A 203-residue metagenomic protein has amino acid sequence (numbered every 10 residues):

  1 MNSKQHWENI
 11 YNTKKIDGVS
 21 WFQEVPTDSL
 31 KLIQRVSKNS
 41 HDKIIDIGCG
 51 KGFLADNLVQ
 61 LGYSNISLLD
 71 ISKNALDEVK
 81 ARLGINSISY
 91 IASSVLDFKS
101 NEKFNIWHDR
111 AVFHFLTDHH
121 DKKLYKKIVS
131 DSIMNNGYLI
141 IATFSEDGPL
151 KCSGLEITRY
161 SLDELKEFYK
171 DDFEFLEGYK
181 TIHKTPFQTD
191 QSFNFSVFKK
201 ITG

Functional and structural regions predicted by a protein language model:
M1-E102, L116-S132, G137-G203: Class I (Rossmann-like) S-adenosyl-L-methionine-dependent methyltransferase catalytic domain, capturing the SAM-binding
N105: Residue-level marker of regulatory loop/turn positions in helix-turn-helix DNA-binding domains and in histidine
H108: A conserved beta-strand element that flanks and buttresses the S-adenosyl-L-methionine
A111-F115: Short catalytic micro-motifs in class I SAM-dependent methyltransferases
